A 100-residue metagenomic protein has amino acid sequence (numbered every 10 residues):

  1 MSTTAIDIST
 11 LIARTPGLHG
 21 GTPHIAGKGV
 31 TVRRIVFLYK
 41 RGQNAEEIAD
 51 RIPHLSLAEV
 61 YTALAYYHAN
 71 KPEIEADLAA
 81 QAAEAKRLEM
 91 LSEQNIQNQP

Functional and structural regions predicted by a protein language model:
M1-I8, N95-P100: Intrinsically disordered, low-complexity and often Lys/Arg-enriched segments
T4-I6, G17, A49: A generic structural signal for short, solvent-exposed coil/turn residues that cap or connect secondary-structure
S9-I25: Short, Lys/Arg-enriched N-terminal segment that forms or immediately precedes the first helix of a structured domain
A26-V30: Short helix-coil-helix linker/hinge
T31-P100: Long, charge-rich, low-complexity alpha-helical segments
